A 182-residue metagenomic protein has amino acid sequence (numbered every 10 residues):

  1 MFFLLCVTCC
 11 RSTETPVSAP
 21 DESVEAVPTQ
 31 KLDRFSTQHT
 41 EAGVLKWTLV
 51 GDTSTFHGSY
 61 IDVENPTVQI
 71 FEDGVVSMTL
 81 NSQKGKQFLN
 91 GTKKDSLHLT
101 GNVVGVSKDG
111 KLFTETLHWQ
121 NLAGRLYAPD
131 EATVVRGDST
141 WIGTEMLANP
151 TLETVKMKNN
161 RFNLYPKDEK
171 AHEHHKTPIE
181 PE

Functional and structural regions predicted by a protein language model:
M1-E182: Mature-chain termini and adjacent capping regions
